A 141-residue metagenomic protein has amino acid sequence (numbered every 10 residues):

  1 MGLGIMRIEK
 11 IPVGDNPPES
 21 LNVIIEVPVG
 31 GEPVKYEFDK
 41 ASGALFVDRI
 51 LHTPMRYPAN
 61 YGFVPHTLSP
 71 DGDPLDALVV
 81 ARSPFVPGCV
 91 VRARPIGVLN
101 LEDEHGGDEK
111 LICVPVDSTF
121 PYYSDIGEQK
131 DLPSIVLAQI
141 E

Functional and structural regions predicted by a protein language model:
G2-E141: Hydrophobic N-terminal alpha-helices or hydrophobic patches in metabolic proteins across all domains of life
